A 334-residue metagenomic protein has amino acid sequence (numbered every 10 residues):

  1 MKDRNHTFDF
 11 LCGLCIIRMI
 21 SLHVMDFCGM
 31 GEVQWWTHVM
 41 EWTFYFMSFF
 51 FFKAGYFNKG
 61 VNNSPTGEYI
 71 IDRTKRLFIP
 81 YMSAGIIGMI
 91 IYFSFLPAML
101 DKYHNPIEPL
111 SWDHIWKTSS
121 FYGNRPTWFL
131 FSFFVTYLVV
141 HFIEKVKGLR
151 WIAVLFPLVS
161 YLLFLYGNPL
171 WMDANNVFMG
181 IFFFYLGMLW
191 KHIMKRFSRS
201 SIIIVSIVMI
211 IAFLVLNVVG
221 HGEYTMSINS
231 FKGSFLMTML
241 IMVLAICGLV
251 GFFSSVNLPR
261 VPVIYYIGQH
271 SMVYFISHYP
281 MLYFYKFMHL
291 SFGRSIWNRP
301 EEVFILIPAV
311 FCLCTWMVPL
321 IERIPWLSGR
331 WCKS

Functional and structural regions predicted by a protein language model:
M1-S334: Alpha-helical transmembrane segments and their immediate juxtamembrane cytosolic regions
